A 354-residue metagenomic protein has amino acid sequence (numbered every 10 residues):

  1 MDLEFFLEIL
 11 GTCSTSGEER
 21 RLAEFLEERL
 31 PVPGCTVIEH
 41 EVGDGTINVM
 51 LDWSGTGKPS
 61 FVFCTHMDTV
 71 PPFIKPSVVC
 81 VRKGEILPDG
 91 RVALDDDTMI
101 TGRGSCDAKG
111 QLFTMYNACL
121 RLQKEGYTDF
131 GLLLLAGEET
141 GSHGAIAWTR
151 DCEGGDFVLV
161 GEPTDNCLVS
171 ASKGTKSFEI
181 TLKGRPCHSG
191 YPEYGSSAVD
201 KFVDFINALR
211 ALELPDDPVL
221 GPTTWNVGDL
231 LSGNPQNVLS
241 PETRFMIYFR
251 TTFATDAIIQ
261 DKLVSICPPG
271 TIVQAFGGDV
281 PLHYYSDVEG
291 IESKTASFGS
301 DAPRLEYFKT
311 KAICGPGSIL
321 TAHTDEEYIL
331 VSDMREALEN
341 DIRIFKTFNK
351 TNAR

Functional and structural regions predicted by a protein language model:
M1-T101, I313: Acidic/His- and Gly-rich active-site-bordering loop/insert found across diverse amide/peptide-bond hydrolases
E4-L7, G11-R21, I38, P163 (+2 more regions): Metal-dependent amide/peptide-bond hydrolase catalytic core, centered on the "pita-bread" metallohydrolase fold
T46, S142, F298-G299: Structural motif corresponding to alpha-helix initiation and N-cap regions
N48, D129, E242-M246: Intrinsic-disorder/low-complexity, polar/charged segments enriched in Ser/Thr/Lys/Arg/Asp/Glu/Gln
S60-V62, I100, G154-V160, E179 (+1 more regions): Short glycine-aspartate micro-motif
I86-T98, A118-L132, L209-P218, T324 (+1 more regions): Phosphate-handling active-site elements
T98-T114, C314: Glycine/serine-rich anion-binding loops at beta->alpha junctions that coordinate negatively charged ligand groups
A108-S177, D217: Acidic/histidine-rich catalytic neighborhood of metal-dependent amide-processing enzymes
